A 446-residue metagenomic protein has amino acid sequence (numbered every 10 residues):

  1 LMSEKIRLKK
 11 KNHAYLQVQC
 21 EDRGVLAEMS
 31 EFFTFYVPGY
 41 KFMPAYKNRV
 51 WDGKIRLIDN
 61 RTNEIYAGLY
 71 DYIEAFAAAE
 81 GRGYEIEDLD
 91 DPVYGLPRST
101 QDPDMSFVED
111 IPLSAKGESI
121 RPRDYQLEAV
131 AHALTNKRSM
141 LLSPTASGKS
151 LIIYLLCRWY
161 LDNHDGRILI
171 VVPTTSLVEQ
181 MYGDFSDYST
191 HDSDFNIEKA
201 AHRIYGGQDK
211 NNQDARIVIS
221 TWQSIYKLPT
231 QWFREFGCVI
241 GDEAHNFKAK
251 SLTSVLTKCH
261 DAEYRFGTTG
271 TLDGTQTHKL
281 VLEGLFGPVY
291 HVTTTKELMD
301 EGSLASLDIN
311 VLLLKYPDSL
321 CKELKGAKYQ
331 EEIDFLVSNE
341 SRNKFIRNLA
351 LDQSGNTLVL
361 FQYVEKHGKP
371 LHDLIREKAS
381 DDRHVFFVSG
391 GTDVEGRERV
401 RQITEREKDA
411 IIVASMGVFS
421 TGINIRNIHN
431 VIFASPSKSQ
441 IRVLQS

Functional and structural regions predicted by a protein language model:
S147-D187, Y363-E365: Conserved Walker A/P-loop ATP-binding site and its immediately adjacent core in helicase/helicase-like ATPase domains
T175-Y205, K378-D382: Conserved helix-turn-beta segment of the N-terminal RecA-like "Helicase ATP-binding" lobe in SF1/SF2 helicases
E179, A200-Q213, L358, K369-P370 (+1 more regions): Conserved helicase ATPase core of P-loop NTP-dependent helicases/translocases
G206-C238, A249-S254, V418: Conserved helix/coil segment N-terminal to the catalytic DExD/H
R234-C238, A414, T421-P436: A short beta-strand element within the Helicase C-terminal
G237, H245-N310: Post-DEXD/H (motif II) to motif III coupling segment of the RecA-like Helicase ATP-binding lobe
L272, K438-S446: Conserved SF2 helicase motif VI
L324-Q362, K366-E377: Conserved interdomain hinge at the start of the Helicase C-terminal
